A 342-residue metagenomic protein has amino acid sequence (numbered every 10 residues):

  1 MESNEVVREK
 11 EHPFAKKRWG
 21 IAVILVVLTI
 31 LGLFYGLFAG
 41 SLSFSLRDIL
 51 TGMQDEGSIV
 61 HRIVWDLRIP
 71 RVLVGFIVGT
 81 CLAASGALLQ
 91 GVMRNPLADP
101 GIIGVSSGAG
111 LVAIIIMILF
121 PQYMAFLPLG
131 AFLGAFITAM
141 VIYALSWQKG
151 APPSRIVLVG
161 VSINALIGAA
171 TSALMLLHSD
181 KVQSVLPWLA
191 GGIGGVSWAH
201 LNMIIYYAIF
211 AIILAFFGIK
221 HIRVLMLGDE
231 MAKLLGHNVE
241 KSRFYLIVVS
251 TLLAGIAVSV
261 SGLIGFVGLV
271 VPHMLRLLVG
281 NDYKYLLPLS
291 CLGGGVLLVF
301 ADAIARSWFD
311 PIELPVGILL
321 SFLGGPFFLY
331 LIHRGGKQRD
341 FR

Functional and structural regions predicted by a protein language model:
E2-R342: Alpha-helical transmembrane segments in inner-membrane proteins
